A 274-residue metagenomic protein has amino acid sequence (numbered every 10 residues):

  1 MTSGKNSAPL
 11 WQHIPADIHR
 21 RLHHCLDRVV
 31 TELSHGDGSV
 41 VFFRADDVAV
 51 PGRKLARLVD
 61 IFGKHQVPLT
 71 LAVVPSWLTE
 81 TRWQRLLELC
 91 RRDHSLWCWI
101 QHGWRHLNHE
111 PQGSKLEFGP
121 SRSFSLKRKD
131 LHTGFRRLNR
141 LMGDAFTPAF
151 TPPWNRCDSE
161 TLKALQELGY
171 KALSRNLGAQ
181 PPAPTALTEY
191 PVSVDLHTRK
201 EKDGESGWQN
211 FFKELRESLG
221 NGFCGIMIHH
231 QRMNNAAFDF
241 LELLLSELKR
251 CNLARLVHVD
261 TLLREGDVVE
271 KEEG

Functional and structural regions predicted by a protein language model:
A8-C98, F146-T147, I226: Active-site beta->alpha N-cap acidic-glycine motif
D17-R21, H109-R140, A164, Q180-L219: Alpha-helical scaffold elements lining the catalytic groove of polysaccharide deacetylases
R21-G36, A172-L173, G225, H230-G274: C-terminal domain-boundary segment and adjacent tail
D27, L55, V59, Q84-E88 (+4 more regions): Generic structural signal for well-ordered alpha-helices, preferentially at hydrophobic/aromatic core positions
R44-D46, T70-V74, I100-H102, F150-P153 (+4 more regions): A cross-family glycoside hydrolase active-site/sugar-binding cleft signature
D46-R53, V73-R85, T151-E160, P181 (+2 more regions): Acidic-and-aromatic substrate-binding clefts and catalytic sites of carbohydrate-active enzymes
P68-K163, V194: Metal-dependent polysaccharide deacetylase catalytic core of the NodB/CE4 family, i.e., the active-site-bearing domain
Q166-P181: Acidic, His- and aromatic-enriched active-site or binding-groove loops in soluble protein domains that engage sugars
